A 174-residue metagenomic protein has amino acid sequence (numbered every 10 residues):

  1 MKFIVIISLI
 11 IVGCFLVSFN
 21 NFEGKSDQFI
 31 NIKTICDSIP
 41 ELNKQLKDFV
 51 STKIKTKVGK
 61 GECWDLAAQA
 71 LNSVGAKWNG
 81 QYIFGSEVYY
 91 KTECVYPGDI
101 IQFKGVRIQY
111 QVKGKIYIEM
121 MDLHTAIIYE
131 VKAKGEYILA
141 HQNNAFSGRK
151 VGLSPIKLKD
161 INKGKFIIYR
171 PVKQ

Functional and structural regions predicted by a protein language model:
M1-E23: Bacterial Sec-dependent N-terminal signal peptides
N21-N79, S86, E119-M120: N-terminal capping segments
I30-D37, E119-Q174: Aromatic- and glycine-rich peptidoglycan recognition patches
G59-E62, Y110, G148-K150: Short, solvent-exposed loop/turn elements at domain surfaces
C63-D65, K91, K157-D160: Alpha-helix initiation/capping motif
K77-A145: ...with weaker cross-activation on analogous glycine-rich loops/strands in unrelated enzymes
